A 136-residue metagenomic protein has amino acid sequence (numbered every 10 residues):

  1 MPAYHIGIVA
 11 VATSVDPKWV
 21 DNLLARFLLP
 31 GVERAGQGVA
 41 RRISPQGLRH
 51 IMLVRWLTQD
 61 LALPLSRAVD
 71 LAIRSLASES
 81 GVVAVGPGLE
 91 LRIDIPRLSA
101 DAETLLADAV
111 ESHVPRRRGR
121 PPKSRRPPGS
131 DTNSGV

Functional and structural regions predicted by a protein language model:
M1-L23: Polyanion-binding surface elements
G31-W56: Short helix-start
L48-A77: A short, Lys/Arg-enriched interface patch at domain edges and termini
S78-I93: Functionally critical alpha/beta secondary-structure elements and their flanking flexible loops that scaffold catalytic
L89-L98, E111: Short aromatic loop motif centered on NTY/YTY
S112-G129: Arg/Lys-rich, glycine/proline-spaced intrinsically disordered segments in nuclear chromatin/transcription regulators
P128-V136: Long, low-complexity, intrinsically disordered segments
